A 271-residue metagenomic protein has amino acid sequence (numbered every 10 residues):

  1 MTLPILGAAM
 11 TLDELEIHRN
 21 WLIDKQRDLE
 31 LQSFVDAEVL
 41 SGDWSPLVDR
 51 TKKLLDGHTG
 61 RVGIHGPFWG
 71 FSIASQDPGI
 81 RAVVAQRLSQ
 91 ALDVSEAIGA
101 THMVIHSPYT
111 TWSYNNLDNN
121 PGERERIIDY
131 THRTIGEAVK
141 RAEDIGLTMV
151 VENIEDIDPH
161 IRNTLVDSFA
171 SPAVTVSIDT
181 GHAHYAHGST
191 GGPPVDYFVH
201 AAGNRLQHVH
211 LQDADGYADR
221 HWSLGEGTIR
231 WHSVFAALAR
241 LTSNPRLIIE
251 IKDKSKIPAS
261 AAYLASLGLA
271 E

Functional and structural regions predicted by a protein language model:
M1-I5, E14-K25, P159, N163-E271: Histidine-acidic metal/acid-base catalytic patches
M1-L92, E96, A270-E271: N-terminal pre-domain/capping segments
L29, H65, V84, S95 (+6 more regions): Conserved, mostly hydrophobic/aromatic
A37-V39, G70-S75, W112-N116, H184-H187 (+1 more regions): A short acidic, helix-capping loop that chelates divalent metal ions and anchors anionic groups
D43-R50, R81-L88, R124, H132 (+2 more regions): Charged helix-capping and loop-helix junction motifs
R50-W69, I128-D144, W231-L238: Alpha-helix-loop-beta-strand connector modules within alpha/beta enzyme cores
H58-G60, A100, L147, L241-P245: A short helix->loop->beta-strand "cap" motif at the edges of active sites that frequently abuts
A74-T175: Active-site acidic/histidine proton-transfer and metal-coordination neighborhood in alpha/beta enzyme cores
